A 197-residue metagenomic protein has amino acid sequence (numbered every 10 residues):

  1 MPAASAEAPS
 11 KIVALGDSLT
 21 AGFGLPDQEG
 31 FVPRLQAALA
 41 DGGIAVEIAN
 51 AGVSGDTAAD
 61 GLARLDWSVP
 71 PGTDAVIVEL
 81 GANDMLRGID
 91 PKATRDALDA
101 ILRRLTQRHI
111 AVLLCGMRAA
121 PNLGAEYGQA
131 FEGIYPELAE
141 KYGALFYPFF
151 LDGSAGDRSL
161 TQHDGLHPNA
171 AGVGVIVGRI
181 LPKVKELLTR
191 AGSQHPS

Functional and structural regions predicted by a protein language model:
M1-P9, R190-S197: Short, low-complexity, intrinsically disordered N-terminal peptides in bacterial proteins
P2-S54, R64-T73: Serine-esterase "nucleophile elbow" of acetyl-processing enzymes
G16-D17, G55, G81, N169: Conserved G/P- and acidic residue-centered "switch" motifs that form tight phosphate/ATP-binding loops in soluble
A21, T57, P121: Flexible, glycine-rich phosphate/dinucleotide-binding loops and adjacent beta-alpha linkers at cofactor/substrate
G24, A49-T57, L86-I89, G165: Acidic/histidine-rich helix-loop elements that form or flank divalent-metal/phosphate-binding sites at the catalytic
A40, I44, D60-S197: Alpha-helical cap/lid subdomain in secreted, periplasmic, or secretory-pathway luminal O-acyl-processing enzymes
